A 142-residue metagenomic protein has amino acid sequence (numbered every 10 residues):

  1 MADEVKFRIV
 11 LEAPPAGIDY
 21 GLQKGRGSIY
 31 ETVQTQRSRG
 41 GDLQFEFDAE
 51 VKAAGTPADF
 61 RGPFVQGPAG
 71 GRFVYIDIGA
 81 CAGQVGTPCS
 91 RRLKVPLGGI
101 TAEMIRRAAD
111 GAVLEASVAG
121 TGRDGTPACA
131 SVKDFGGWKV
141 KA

Functional and structural regions predicted by a protein language model:
V5-E12: A short, amphipathic beta-strand motif
P14-L22: A short beta-turn/strand-edge loop motif at beta-sheet boundaries
P15, Q66-G70, I100-A108: A short, structured loop/turn motif at beta-sheet edges
P15-A16, A58, F64, L97 (+1 more regions): Generic low-complexity segments that are intrinsically disordered, proline-rich and/or Lys/Arg-biased
L22-S28: Post-signal-peptide N-terminal segment of Sec-exported extracytoplasmic proteins
S28-G83: Tryptophan-paired
C81-A142: Extracellular beta-sheet/turn segments enriched in Thr/Pro/Gly and aliphatic residues
